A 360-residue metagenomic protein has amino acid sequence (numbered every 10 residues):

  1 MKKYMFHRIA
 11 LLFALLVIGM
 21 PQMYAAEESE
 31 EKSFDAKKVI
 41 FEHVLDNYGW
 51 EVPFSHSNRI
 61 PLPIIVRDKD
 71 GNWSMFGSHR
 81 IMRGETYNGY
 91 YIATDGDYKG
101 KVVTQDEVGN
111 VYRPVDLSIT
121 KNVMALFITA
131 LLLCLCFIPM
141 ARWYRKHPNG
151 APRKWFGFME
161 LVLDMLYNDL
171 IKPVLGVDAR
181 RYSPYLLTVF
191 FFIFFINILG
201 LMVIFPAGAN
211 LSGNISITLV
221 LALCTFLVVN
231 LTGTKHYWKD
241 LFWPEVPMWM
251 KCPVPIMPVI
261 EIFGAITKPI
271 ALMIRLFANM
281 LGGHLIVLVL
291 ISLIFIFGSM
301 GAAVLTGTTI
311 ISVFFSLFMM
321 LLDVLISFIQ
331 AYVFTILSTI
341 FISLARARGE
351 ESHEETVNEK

Functional and structural regions predicted by a protein language model:
K2-F6, L12, Q22-P152: Perimembrane topogenic segments of multi-pass inner/organellar membrane proteins
Y112-P114, D164-A179: Cytosolic juxtamembrane amphipathic/interface segments immediately preceding and feeding into a transmembrane helix
N122-L126, R181-T188, T218: Residue-level signature of transmembrane alpha-helical entry/exit and packing/kink sites in multi-pass membrane
L126-P139, G157-D169, T232, M257-N279: Hydrophobic alpha-helical transmembrane segments
L135-I171, G233-D240, G349-H353: Juxtamembrane interface elements at the cytosolic ends of transmembrane helices in multi-pass membrane proteins
K172, G176-P206, N210: Loop-centered beta-sheet repeat module
L187-F191, F195-M202, S216-V220, C224-S352 (+1 more regions): Hydrophobic alpha-helical transmembrane segments and adjacent short intramembrane/lumenal linkers of inner/organellar
N210-S216: Intramembrane alpha-helical segments
